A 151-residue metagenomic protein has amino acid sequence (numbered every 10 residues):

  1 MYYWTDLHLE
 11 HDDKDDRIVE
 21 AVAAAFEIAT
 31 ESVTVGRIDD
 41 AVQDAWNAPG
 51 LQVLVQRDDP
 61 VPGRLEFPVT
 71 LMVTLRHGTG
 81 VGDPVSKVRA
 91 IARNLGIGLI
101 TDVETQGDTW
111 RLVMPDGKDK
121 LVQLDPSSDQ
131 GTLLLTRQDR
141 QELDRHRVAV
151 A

Functional and structural regions predicted by a protein language model:
M1-T30: Short, extreme N-terminal segment that most often corresponds to the first beta-strand
Y2-W4, R64-P68, A92: A general secondary-structure signal for short beta-strands and their flanking turns/coil in non-transmembrane regions
W4-E10, Q52-L54, P68-M72, G98-I100 (+2 more regions): Ordered hydrophobic segments in well-structured contexts
D12, T74-R76, E104-Q106: Short, flexible beta-strand-to-coil junctions
F26-S32, A92-T101: Structural alpha-beta junctions
E31-V81: Short, intrinsically disordered low-complexity segments
G78-L99: Short, hydrophobic/π-rich interface segment
R89, I97-A151: Acidic, proline/glycine-rich low-complexity IDRs
